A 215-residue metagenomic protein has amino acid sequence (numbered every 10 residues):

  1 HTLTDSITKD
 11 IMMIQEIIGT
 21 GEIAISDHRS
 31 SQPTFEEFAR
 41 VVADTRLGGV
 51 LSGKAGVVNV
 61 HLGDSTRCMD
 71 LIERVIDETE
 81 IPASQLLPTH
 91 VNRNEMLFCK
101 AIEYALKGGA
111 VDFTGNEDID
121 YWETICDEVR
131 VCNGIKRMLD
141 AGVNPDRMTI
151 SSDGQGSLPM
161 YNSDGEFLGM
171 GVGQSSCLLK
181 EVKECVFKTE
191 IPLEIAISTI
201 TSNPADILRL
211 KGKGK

Functional and structural regions predicted by a protein language model:
H1, N92, S202-P204: Acidic, glycine-rich active-site loops and adjacent beta-strand->loop/helix elements that engage anionic groups
H1-A43: Divalent-metal coordination cores built from histidine and acidic residues
T2-D5, M69-D70, E123-T124, A205: Short Asp/Glu-rich motifs
I7-Q15, I72-A83, G169-G173, A205-K213: Short, electropositive alpha-helical surface patch
M12-Q15, V50, D140, K188: Structural motif
I17, G108, G214-K215: Short, well-ordered alpha-helix to beta-strand connector turns
D27-Y161, F167-L168: Active-site core of metal-dependent hydrolases
D140-G214: His/Asp/Glu-enriched, well-ordered alpha-helical/loop segment that forms or immediately abuts the divalent-metal
